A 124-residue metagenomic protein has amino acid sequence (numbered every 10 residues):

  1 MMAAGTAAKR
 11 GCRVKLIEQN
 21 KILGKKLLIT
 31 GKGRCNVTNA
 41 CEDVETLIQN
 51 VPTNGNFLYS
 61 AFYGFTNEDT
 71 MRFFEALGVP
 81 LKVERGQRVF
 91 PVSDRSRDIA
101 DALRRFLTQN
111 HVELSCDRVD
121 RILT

Functional and structural regions predicted by a protein language model:
M1-L16: N-terminal Rossmann-like FAD-binding beta1-loop-alpha1 element of flavoenzymes
M1-M2, L23-K26: Short N-terminal binding/cap micro-motifs at the start of the first secondary-structure element
R34-V83: Glycine-rich active-site loop/strand segments that organize a redox cofactor
L58-T66, R85-R105, L114-S115: Short beta-strand to alpha-helix junction loop
S115-T124: A conserved short coil-to-beta-strand element within the FAD-binding core of flavoproteins
